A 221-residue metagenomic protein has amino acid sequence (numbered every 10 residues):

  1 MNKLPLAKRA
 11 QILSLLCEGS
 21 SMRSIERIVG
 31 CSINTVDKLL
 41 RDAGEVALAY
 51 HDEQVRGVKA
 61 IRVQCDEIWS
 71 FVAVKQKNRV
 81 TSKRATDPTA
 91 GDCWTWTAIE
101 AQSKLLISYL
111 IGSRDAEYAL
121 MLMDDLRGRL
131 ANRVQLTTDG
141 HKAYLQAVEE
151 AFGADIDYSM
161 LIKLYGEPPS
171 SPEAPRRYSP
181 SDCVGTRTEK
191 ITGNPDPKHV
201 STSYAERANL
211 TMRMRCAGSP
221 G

Functional and structural regions predicted by a protein language model:
M1-G221: Residue-level recognition of single "structural anchor" positions that define or cap local secondary structure
